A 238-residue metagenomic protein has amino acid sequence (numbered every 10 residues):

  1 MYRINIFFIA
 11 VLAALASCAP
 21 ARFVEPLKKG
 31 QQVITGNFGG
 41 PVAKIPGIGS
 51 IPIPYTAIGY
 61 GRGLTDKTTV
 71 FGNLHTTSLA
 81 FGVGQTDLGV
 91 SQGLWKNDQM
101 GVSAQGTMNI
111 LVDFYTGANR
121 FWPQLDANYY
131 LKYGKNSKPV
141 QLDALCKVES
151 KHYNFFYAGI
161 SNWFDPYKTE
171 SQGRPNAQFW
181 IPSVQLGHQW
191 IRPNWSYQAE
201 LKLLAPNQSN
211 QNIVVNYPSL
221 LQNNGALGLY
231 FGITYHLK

Functional and structural regions predicted by a protein language model:
M1-C18: Sec-dependent bacterial lipoprotein signal peptides
A16, K28-G30, D66, K96-M100 (+3 more regions): Short coil turns and loop connectors of transmembrane beta-barrels in diderm outer membranes and organellar homologs
C18-T77, K238: Short glycine/proline- and aromatic-enriched beta-strand/turn motifs that initiate or cap beta-hairpins
G30-G36, P54-I58, G84-L88, A104 (+3 more regions): Hydrophobic, lipid-facing positions within transmembrane beta-strands of outer-membrane proteins
V33-T35, G59, T69-F71, G89 (+5 more regions): Residue-level detector of the transmembrane beta-barrel scaffold of outer-membrane proteins
N37-P41, N73-T77, G93, Q105-L111 (+3 more regions): Outer-membrane beta-barrel pore domains and translocons
G39-P54, F71-D87, N109-W122, N176-F179 (+1 more regions): Solvent-exposed loop/turn segments connecting transmembrane beta-strands in outer-membrane beta-barrel proteins
Y115-K238: Outer-membrane beta-barrel transmembrane domain signature
